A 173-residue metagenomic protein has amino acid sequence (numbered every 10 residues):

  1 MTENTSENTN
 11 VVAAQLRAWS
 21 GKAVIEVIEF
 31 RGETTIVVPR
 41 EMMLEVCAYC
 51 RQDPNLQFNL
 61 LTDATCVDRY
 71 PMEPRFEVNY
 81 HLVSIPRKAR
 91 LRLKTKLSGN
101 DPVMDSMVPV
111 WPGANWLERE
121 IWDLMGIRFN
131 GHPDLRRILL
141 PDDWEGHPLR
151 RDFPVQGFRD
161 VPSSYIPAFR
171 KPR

Functional and structural regions predicted by a protein language model:
M1-R173: Terminal low-complexity/charged segments
